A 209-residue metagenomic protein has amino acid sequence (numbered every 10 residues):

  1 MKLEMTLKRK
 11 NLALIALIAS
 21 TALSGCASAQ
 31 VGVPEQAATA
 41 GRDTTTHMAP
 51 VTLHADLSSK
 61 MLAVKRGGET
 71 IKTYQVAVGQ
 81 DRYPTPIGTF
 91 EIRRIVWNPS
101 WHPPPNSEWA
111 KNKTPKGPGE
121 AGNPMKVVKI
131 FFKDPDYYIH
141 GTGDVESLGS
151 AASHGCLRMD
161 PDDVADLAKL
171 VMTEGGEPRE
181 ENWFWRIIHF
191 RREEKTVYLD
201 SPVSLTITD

Functional and structural regions predicted by a protein language model:
K2-D209: N-terminal pre-domains immediately preceding structured catalytic cores
